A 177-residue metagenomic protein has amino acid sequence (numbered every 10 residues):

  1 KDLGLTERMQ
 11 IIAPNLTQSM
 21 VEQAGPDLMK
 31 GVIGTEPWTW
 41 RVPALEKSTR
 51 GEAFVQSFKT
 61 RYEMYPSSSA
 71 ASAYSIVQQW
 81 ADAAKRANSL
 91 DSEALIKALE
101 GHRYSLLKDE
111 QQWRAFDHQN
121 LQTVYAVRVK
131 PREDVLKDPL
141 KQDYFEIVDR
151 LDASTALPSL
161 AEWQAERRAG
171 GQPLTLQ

Functional and structural regions predicted by a protein language model:
K1-W38: Extracellular/periplasmic bilobed ligand-binding domains
T6-I12, L90-E93, L107-K108: Acidic/polar loop patches that form or flank catalytic/metal-binding clefts of enzymes that bind anionic ligands
L16-V21, W38-V42, S75-I76, R132-D134: Solvent-exposed loop/turn segments at secondary-structure junctions within structured extracellular/periplasmic domains
A24, R103-Q177: Solvent-exposed, acidic/polar segments of extracytosolic/periplasmic ligand-binding ectodomains
W38-W40, W80, F116, Y125-A126: Tryptophan-centered motif/residue detector
T39-E46, D149: Short, charged low-complexity linear motifs
P43-G101: Extracellular/periplasmic ligand-binding modules, especially the Venus flytrap/periplasmic-binding
